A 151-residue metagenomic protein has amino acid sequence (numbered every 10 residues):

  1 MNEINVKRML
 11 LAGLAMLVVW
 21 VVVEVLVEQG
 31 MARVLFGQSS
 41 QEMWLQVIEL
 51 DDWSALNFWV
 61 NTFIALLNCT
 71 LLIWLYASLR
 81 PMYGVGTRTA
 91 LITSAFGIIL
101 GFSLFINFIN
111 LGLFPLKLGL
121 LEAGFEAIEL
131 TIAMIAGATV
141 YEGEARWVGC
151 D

Functional and structural regions predicted by a protein language model:
M1-D151: Juxtamembrane/disordered regions of integral membrane proteins
